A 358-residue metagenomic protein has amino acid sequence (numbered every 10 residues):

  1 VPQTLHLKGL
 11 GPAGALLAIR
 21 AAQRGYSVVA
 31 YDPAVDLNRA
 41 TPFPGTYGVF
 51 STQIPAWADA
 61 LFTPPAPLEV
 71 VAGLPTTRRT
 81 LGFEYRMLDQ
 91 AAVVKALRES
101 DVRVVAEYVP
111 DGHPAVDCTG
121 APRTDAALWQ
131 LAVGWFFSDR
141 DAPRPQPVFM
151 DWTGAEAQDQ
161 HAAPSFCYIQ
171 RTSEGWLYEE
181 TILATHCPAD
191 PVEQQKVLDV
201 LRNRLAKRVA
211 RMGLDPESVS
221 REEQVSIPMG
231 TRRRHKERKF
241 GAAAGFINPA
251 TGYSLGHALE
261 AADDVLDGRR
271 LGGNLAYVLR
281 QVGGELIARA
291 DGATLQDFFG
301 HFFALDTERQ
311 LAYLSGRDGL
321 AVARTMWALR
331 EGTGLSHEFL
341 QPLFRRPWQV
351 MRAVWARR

Functional and structural regions predicted by a protein language model:
P2-A30: N-terminal Rossmann-like FAD-binding beta1-loop-alpha1 element of flavoenzymes
G14, A21, Q160, G241 (+4 more regions): Soluble, non-transmembrane catalytic domains of enzymes that act on hydrophobic metabolites at membranes
R20-Q23, V29-L74, V133: N-terminal FAD cofactor-binding segment of flavoenzymes
T52-Q130: Conserved N-terminal helical subregion
S100-V219, G230-R234, A243-F246: Predominantly flavin-linked oxidoreductase catalytic cores and closely associated redox partners
H161-P164, Q224-F240, G245, P249 (+2 more regions): FAD-binding beta-loop-beta segment adjacent to the flavin cofactor pocket
R202-V209, P249, Y253-L271: An active-site-proximal "capping" alpha-helix that borders the catalytic cofactor pocket
D263-R358: C-terminal helical "tail/cap" subdomain of flavin- and related membrane-associated enzymes
